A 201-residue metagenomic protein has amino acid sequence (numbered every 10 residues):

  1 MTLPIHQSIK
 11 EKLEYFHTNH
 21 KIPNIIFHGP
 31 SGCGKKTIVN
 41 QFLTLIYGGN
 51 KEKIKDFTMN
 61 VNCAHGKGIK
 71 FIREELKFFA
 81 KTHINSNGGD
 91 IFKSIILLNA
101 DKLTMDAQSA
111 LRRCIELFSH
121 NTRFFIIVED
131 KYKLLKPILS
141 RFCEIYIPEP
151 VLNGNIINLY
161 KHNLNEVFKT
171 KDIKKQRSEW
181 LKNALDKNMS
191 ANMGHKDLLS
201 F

Functional and structural regions predicted by a protein language model:
M1-M189: P-loop/Walker A NTP-binding region and its immediately flanking N-terminal helices in P-loop NTPase folds
D186-F201: Helix-rich C-terminal "collar"/helical-bundle subdomain used as an assembly and partner-interaction module in RFC-like
